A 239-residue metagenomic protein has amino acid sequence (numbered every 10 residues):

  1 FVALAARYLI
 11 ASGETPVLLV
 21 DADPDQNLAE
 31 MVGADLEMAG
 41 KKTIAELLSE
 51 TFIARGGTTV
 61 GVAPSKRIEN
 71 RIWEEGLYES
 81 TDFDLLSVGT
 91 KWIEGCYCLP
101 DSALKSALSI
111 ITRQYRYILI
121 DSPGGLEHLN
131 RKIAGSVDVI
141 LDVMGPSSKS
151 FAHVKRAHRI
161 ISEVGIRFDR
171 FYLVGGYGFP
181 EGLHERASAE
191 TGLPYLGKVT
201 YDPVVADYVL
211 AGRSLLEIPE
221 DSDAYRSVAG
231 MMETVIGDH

Functional and structural regions predicted by a protein language model:
F1-P24: Walker A/P-loop phosphate-binding motif and the immediately C-terminal alpha-helix
A11, L99-Y201, D207: Conserved catalytic-core segment of NTP-binding enzymes
L19, F83-L85, Y195-K198: Conserved beta-strand scaffold positions in the cores of enzyme catalytic domains, especially in NTP/NDP-utilizing
P24-S109, L210: P-loop/Walker-type NTP enzyme "switch/lid" segment
A34-M38, I160-I161, A189-T191, S214-L216: Short, hinge-like loop/turn segments at secondary-structure boundaries
A211-S222: C-terminal boundary of histidine-terminating zinc-finger modules
S227-H239: C-terminal alpha-helix
